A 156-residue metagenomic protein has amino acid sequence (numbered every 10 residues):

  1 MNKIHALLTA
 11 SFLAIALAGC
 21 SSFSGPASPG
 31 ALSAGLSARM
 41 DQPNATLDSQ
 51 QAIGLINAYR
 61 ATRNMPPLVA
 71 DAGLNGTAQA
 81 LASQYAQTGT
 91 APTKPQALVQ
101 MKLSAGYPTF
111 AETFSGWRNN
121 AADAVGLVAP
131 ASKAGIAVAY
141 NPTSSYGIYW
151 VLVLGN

Functional and structural regions predicted by a protein language model:
N2-K3, S21-N156: Functional surface patches built around histidine and acidic residues
K3-A10: Sec-dependent signal peptide recognition, specifically the positively charged N-region followed immediately by
A16-G19: C-terminal motif of bacterial Sec signal peptides marking the signal peptidase cleavage site
